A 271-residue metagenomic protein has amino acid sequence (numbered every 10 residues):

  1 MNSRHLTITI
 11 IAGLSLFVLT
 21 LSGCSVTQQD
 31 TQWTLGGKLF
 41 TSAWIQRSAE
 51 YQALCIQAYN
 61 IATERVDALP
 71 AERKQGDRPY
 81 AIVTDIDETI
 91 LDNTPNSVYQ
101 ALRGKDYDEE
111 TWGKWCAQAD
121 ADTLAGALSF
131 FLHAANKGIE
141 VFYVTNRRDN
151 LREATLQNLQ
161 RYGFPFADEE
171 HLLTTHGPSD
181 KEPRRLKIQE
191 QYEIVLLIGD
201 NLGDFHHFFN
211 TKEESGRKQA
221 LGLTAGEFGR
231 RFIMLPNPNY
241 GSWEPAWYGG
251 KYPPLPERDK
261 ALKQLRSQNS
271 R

Functional and structural regions predicted by a protein language model:
N2-I11: Bacterial N-terminal signal peptides that target proteins for export
I11-T20: Bacterial N-terminal signal peptides
G23-T84, G249-R271: Non-catalytic pre-domain segments flanking phosphatase-related domains
Q28, R148, R152-R271: C-terminal cap/substrate-recognition subdomain and adjoining C-terminal extension of metal-dependent phosphatase-like
W44-C55, G113-A121, F142-R148, T174: Second-shell loop/turn segments in exported
I82-N93: Asp-based phosphoryl-transfer active-site loop
E88, A127-L159: Substrate-recognition element of Asp-dependent hydrolases with the DxDx(T/V) motif
S97-T123: Metal-dependent phosphoesterase signature
